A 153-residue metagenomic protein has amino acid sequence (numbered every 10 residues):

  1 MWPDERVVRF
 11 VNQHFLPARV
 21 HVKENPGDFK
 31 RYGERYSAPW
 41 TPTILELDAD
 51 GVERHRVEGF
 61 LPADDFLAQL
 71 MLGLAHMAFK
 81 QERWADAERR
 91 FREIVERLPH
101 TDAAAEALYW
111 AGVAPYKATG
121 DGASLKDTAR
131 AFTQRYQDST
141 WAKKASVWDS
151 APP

Functional and structural regions predicted by a protein language model:
W2-L70: Thioredoxin-like thiol-disulfide oxidoreductase module
R56-P62, I94-A104, F132-W148: Short solvent-exposed coil/turn linkers within tandem alpha-helical repeat scaffolds
L67-T101, R135: Alpha-helical segment of the N-proximal tetratricopeptide repeat
A68-L72, Y109-A111, V147: TPR/TPR-like alpha-solenoid signature
F79, A111-K117, D149-P153: Specific register positions within alpha-helical solenoid repeats of the TPR/Sel1-like families, i.e., one
E82, T119-G120: Residue-level detector of the short coil/turn that links helix A to helix B within each tetratricopeptide repeat
A87, S124-L125: Single-residue signature of alpha-solenoid repeat helices
F91, K126-A129: Inward-facing hydrophobic residues that define packing positions of alpha-helical scaffold repeats
